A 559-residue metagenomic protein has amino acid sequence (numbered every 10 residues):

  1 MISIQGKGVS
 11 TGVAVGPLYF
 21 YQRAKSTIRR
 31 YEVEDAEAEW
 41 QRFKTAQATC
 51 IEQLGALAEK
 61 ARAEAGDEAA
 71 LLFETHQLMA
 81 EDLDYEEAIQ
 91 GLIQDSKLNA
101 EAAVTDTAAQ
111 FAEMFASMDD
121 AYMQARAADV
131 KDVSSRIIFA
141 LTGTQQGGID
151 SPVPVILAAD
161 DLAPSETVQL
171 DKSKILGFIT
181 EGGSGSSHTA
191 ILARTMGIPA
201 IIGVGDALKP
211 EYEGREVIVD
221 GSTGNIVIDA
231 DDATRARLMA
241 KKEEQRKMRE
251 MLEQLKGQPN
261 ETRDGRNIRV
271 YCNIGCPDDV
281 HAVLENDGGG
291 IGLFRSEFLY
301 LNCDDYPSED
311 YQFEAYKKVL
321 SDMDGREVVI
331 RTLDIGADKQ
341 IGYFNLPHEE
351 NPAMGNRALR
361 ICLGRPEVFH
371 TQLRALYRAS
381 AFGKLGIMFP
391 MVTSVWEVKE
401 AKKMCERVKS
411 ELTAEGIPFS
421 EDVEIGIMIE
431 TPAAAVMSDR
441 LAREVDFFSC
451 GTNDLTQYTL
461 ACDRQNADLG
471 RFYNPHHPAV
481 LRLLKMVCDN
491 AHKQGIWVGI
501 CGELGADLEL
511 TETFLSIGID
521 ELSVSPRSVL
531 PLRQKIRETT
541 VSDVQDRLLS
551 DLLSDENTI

Functional and structural regions predicted by a protein language model:
M1-D322, V328-I335, R365, Q372-L373 (+5 more regions): Non-catalytic, soluble scaffold/interaction modules
R249-I559: Conserved alpha/beta-domain cores
